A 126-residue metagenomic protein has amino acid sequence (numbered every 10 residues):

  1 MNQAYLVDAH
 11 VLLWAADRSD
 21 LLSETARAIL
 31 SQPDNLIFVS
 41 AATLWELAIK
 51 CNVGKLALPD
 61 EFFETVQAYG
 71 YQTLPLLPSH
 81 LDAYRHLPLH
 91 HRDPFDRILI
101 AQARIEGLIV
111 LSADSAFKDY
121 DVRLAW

Functional and structural regions predicted by a protein language model:
M1-V39, N52-E64, E106, D119: Short, well-structured N-terminal submotif of metal-dependent ribonuclease cores
A9-H10, L47, Y84, A103: Generic structural signal for small/hydrophobic residues in well-ordered secondary structure, especially within
L12, L44, L81, F117-K118: A generic structural signal for short hydrophobic patches within well-formed alpha-helices
A41-E46, P78: Short, conserved active-site loops that position catalytic residues or coordinate cofactors/metal ions across diverse
P59, A68-A116: Active-site neighborhoods of divalent-metal-dependent phosphate/nucleic-acid chemistry enzymes
A68-Y69, R123-W126: Short hydrophobic/aromatic patches at helix-to-coil boundaries
